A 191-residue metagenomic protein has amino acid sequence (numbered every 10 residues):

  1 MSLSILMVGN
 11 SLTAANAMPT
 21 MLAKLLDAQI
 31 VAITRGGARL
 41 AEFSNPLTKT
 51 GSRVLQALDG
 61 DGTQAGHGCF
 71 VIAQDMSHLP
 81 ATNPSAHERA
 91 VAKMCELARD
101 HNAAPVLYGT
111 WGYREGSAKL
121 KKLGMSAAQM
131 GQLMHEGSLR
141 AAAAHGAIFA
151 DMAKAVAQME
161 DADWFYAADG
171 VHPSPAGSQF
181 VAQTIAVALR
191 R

Functional and structural regions predicted by a protein language model:
L3-V8, L12-A92, L97-R99: Conserved SGNH/GDSL esterase-like catalytic core that processes O-acyl groups on lipids and polysaccharides
A17, M76, C95-A103, L139 (+2 more regions): Sec-exported extracytoplasmic/periplasmic mature domains
Q29-V31, A104, G146-I148: Conserved beta-strand segments of alpha/beta enzyme cores
T34-L40, G112-E115, M152-A157: Acidic helix-start/capping segments at beta-turn-to-alpha-helix junctions
G68, W111-Y113, I185: Tryptophan-centric aromatic hotspots in well-structured domains and transmembrane helices
M76-S85, Y113-A127: Surface-exposed cleft-lining segments at the edges of enzyme active sites
V106-G109: Short beta-strand elements of ligand-binding domains
A118-R191: Catalytic His-Asp segment of secreted/periplasmic serine-dependent ester chemistry enzymes
